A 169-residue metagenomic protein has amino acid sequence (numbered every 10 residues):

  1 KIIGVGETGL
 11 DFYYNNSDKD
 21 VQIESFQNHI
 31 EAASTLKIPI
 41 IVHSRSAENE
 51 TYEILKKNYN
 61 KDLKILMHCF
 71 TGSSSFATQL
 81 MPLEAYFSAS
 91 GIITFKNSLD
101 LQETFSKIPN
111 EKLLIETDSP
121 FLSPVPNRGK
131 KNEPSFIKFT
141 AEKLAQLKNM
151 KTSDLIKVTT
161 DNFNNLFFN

Functional and structural regions predicted by a protein language model:
K1, L99-N110: Short amphipathic alpha-helices and their capping/turn segments at secondary-structure boundaries
K1-L83, E103, P126-S135, M150-S153 (+1 more regions): Divalent metal-binding pocket/active-site signature
I2, A85, E111-L113: Short, conserved active-site loop motifs that form the nucleotide-linked donor/cofactor pocket
T71, G91-F95, S119-P120: Short, acidic/turn-prone active-site loops that include or flank metal/cofactor- and phosphate-binding residues
S88-E103: Active-site glycine- and acidic-residue-rich loops that bind and position anionic ligands or nucleotide-like cofactors
E111-E133: Short acidic/histidine-rich active-site segments
S135-N169: Mid-to-C-terminal alpha-helical segments outside catalytic/metal-binding sites
